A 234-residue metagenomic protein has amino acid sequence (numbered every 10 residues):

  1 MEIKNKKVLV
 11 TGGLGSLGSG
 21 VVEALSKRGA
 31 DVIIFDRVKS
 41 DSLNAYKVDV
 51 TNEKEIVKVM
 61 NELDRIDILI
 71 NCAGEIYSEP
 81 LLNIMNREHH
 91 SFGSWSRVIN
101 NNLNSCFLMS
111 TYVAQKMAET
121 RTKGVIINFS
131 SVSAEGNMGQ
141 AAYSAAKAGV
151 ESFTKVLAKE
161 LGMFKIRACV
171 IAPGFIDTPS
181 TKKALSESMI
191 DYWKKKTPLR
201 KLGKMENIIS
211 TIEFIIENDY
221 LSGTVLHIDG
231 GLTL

Functional and structural regions predicted by a protein language model:
E2-D31: Canonical Rossmann dinucleotide-binding motif of NAD(H)/NADP(H)-dependent dehydrogenases/reductases, specifically
E75, E88-L108, I127, V150 (+1 more regions): Catalytic Tyr-X3-Lys loop
E75-S96, Q115, G139-A142, K182-L185: Conserved mid-core segment of classical short-chain dehydrogenase/reductases
S78, A168, A172-K183: Short, flexible catalytic-loop segment of classical short-chain dehydrogenase/reductase
E88-S94, I127-G149, T154-K155, K159-M163 (+1 more regions): Catalytic loop of short-chain dehydrogenase/reductase
S110-T111, K155: A short, exposed helix-loop element centered on a Lys and neighboring polar residues
G162-R167, L221-G223: Short, small/polar-rich loop/turn modules that mediate ligand/substrate recognition or access, typified
K201-I228, T233: C-terminal substrate-recognition "lid" of short-chain dehydrogenase/reductases
